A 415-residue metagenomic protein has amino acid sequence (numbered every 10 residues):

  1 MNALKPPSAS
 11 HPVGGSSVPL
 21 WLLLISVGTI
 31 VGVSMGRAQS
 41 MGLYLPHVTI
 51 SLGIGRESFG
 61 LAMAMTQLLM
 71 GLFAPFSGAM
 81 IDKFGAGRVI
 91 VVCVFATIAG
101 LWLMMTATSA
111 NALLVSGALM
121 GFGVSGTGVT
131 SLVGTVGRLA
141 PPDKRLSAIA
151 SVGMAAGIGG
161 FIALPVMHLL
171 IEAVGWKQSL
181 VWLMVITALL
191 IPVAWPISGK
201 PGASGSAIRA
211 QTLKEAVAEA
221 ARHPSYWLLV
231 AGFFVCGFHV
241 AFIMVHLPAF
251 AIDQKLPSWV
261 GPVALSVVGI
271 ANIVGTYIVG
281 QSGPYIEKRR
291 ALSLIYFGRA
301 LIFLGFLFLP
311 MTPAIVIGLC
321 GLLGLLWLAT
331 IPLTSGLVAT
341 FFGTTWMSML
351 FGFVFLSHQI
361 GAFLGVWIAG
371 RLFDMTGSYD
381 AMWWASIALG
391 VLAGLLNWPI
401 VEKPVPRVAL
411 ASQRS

Functional and structural regions predicted by a protein language model:
Q39, Q67-P75, G160-F161, G269-Y277 (+1 more regions): Residue-level signature of mid-helix packing/kink "hotspots" within the transmembrane helices of 12-pass Major
M41-L45, A221-Y277: Extracytoplasmic gate region of multi-pass secondary transporters
V48, G126-A140, A329-F342: Intracellular juxtamembrane helix-capping segments at the cytosolic ends of symmetry-related transmembrane helices
F73-G85, T276-E287, D374: Helix-to-loop junctions at the C-terminal end of transmembrane segments in multipass secondary transporters
F95-T108, G298-P310: C-terminal ends and interior cores of transmembrane alpha-helices in multi-pass membrane transporters/permeases
A118-M154: Cytoplasmic helix-loop-helix junction between adjacent transmembrane helices in 12-TM secondary transporters
V152-G199: Helix-loop-helix hairpin linking two adjacent transmembrane segments in secondary transporters
V268-A271, I278, Y285-L337: C-terminal transmembrane helical hairpin of 12-TM major facilitator-type secondary transporters
